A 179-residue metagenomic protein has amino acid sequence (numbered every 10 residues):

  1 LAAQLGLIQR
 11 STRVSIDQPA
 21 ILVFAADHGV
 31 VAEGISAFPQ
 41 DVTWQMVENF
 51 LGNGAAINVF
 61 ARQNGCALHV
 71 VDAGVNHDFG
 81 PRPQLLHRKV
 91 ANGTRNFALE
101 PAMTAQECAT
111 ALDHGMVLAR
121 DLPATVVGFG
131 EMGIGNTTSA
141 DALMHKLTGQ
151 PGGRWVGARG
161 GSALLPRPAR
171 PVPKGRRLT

Functional and structural regions predicted by a protein language model:
L1-T179: N-terminal loops that bind phosphate or other acidic moieties and the adjacent beta-alpha structural core
